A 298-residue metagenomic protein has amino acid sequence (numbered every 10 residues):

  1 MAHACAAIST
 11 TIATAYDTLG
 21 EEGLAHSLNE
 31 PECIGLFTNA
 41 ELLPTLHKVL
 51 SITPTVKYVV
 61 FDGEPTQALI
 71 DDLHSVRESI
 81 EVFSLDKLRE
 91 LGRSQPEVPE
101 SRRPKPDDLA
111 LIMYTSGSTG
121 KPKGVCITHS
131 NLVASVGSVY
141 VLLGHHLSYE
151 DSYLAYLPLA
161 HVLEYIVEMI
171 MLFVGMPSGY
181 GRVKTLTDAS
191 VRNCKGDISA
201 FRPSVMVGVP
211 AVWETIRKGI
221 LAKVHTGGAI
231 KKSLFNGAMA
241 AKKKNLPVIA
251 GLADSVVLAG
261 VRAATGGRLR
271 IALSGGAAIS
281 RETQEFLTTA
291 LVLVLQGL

Functional and structural regions predicted by a protein language model:
M1-A13, D17-E21, N29-G35, D151-S152 (+2 more regions): A short helix-loop-beta submotif of the ANL/AMP-binding
C5, L36, L109, T115-S118 (+5 more regions): Conserved S/T- and glycine-rich ATP-binding loop of Class I adenylate-forming
A7-K87: Structural core segment of the AMP-binding/adenylate-forming
T14-D17, Y156-H161, G276-A278: Conserved AMP-binding
N39, G63-A68, N236-A264, R270-V292: Short gly/Ser/Thr-rich phosphate-binding loop of adenylate-forming enzymes
E81-F83, E90-Y114, K121, H146-S152: Conserved pre-ATP/AMP-binding loop-to-beta segment of ANL
A110-V136: Conserved AMP-binding A3 loop
V133-S152, A160-S255, A290-L291: Conserved AMP-binding/adenylation subdomain of ANL enzymes
